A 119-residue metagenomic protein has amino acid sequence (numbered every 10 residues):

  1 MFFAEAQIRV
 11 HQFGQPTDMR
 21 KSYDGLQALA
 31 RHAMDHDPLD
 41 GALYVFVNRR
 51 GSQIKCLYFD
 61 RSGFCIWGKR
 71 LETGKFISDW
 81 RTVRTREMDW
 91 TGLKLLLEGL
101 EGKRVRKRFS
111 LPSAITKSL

Functional and structural regions predicted by a protein language model:
M1-L119: Polybasic/polar functional segments that serve as interface/processing modules
